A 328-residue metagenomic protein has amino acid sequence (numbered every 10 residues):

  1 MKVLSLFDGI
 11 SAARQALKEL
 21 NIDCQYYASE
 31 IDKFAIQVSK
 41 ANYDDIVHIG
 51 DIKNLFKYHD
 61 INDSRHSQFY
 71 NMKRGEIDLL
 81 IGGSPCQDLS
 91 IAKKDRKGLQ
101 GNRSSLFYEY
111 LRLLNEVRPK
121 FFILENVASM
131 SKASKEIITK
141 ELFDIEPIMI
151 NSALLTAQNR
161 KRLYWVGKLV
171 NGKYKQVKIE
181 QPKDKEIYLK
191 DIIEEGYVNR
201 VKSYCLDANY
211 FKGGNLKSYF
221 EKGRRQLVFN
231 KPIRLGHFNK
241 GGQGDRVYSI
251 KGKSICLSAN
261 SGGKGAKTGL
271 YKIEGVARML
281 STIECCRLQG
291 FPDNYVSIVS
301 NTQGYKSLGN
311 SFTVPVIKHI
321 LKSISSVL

Functional and structural regions predicted by a protein language model:
M1-V3: Extreme N-terminal starter segment of soluble prokaryotic enzymes
L6-S11: Class I SAM-dependent methyltransferase "Motif I" SAM/SAH-binding loop
Q25-Y27: Short beta-strand element of Class I
D32: Conserved SAM/SAH-binding beta-strand->alpha-helix loop
S39-K40: Conserved SAM-binding loop
D45-I52: Conserved SAM-binding strand-loop segment of SAM-dependent methyltransferases
L55-L79, S84-G262, A277-R278: Class I S-adenosyl-L-methionine
